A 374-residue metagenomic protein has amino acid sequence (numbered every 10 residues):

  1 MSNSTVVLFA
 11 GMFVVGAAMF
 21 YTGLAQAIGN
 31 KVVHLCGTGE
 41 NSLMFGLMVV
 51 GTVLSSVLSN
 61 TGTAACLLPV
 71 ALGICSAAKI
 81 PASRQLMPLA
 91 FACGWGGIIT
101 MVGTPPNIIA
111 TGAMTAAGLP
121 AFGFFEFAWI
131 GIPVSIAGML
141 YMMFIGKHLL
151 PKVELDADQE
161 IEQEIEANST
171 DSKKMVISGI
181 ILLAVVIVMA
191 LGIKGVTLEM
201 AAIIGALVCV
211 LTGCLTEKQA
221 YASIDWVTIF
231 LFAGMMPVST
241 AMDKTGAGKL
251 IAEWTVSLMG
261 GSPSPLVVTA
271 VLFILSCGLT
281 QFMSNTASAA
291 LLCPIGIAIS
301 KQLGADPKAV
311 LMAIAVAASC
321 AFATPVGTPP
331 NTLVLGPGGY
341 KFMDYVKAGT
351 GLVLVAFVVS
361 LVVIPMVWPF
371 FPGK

Functional and structural regions predicted by a protein language model:
M1-A10, V14-A17, E126-E253, T269 (+3 more regions): Hydrophobic transmembrane alpha-helices of multi-pass small-molecule transporters
M1-S83, S223-L303: Membrane-embedded alpha-helical segments and adjacent helix-loop junctions characteristic of multi-pass solute
V7, N41-V49, T63, L86-M87 (+8 more regions): Hydrophobic alpha-helical transmembrane segments
C36, P69-M87, F124-I130, T170-I181 (+2 more regions): Hydrophobic alpha-helical transmembrane segments
V50-S59, A90-V102, I187-K194, I274-N285 (+1 more regions): Transmembrane alpha-helix interface/packing and boundary motifs in multi-pass membrane proteins, characterized by
T52-V53, I74, G94, A113 (+7 more regions): Alpha-helical transmembrane segments of multipass membrane proteins
N60-L67, M87-P88, I99-G103, T197-I204 (+2 more regions): Hydrophobic alpha-helical membrane segments of integral membrane proteins
A77-F91, G96-E164, L303, M312-K374: Juxtamembrane and boundary regions of transmembrane helices in multi-pass small-molecule transporters and channels
